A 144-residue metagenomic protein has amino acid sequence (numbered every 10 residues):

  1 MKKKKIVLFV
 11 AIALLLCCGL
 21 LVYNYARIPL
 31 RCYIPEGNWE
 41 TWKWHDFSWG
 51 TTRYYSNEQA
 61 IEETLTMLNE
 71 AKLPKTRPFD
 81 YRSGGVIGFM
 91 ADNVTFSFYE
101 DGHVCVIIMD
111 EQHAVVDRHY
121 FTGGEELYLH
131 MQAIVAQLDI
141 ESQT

Functional and structural regions predicted by a protein language model:
M1-K3: N-terminal Lys/Arg-rich, disordered targeting/topogenic segments
K5-A11, L16-T144: Function-determining sites in protein domains
